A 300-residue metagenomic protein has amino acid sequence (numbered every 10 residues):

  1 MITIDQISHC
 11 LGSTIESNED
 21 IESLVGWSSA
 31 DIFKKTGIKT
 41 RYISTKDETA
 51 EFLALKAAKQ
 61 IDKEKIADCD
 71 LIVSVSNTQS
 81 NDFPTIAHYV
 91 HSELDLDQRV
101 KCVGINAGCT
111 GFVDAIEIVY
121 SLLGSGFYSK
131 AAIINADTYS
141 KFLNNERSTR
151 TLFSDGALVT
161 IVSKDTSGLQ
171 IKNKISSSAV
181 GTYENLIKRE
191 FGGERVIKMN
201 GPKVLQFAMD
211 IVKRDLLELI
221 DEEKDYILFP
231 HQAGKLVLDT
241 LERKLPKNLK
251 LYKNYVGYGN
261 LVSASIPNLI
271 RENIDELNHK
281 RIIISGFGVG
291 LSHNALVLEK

Functional and structural regions predicted by a protein language model:
M1-K39: N-terminal amphipathic/basic leader segments beginning at the initiator methionine
I4, E48-N106, I220-L238: Conserved beta-ketoacyl condensing-enzyme motif
V25-D31, D82-L96, S129-T138, V237-K247: Acidic-glycine-rich active-site phosphate/pyrophosphate-binding loop
I38-T40, L71-V73, S92-I105, S140-N144 (+1 more regions): Glycine/charged-rich beta-loop-alpha catalytic/anionic-binding loops adjacent to active sites
E51, L55, T78-Q79, D97 (+2 more regions): Claisen-condensing/thiolase-fold acyl-transfer catalytic domains that form or cleave C-C bonds in fatty acid
F52-K59, E64-A67, F142, E146-Y255: Hydrophobic pocket-lining "lid/loop/helix" segments that shape and contact the acyl-thioester
V75, N106, A131-D137, V162 (+1 more regions): Short beta-strand segments
